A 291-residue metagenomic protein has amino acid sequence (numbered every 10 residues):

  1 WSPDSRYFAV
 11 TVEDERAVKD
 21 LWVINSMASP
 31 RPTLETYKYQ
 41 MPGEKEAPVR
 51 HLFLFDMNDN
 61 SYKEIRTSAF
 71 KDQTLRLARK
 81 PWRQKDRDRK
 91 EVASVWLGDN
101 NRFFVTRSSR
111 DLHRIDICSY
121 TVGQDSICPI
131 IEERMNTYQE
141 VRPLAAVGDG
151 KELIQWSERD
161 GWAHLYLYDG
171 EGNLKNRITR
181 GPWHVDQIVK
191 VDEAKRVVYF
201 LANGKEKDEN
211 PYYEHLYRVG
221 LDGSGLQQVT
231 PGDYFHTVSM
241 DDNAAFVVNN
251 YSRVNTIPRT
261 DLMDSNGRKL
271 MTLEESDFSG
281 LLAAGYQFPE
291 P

Functional and structural regions predicted by a protein language model:
S2, L97, V147-G148, V191-A194 (+1 more regions): Structural WD40 beta-propeller signal
D4-R6, D99-N101, G150-K151, K195-R196 (+1 more regions): Short coil/turn segments that connect the beta-strands within blades of beta-propeller domains
A9-V12, V18-L21, K45-H51, Y62-I65 (+7 more regions): Non-catalytic accessory segments flanking enzyme active sites
E13-E46, S108-L112, F200-Y212: Short, conserved, GDST-rich strand-edge loop motifs in beta-rich repeat architectures
R16-Y37, I65-D86, Y120-G123: C-terminal/domain-terminus segments
M57-N60, T121-D125, D169-N173, G220-S224 (+1 more regions): Short loop/turn segments that connect beta-strands within beta-propeller blades
G150-W156, A194, L201: Loop/turn-rich, solvent-exposed surfaces of beta-rich toroidal or solenoidal domains
